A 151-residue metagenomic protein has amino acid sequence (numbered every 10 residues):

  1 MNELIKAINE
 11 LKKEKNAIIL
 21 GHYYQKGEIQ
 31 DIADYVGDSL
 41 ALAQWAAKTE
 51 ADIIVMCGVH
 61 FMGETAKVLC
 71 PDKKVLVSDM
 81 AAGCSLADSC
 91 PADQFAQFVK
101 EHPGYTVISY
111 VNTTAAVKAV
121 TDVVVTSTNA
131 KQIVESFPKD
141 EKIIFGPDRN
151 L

Functional and structural regions predicted by a protein language model:
M1-L151: Active-site loop-to-helix "anion-binding N-cap" substructures in soluble metabolic enzymes
